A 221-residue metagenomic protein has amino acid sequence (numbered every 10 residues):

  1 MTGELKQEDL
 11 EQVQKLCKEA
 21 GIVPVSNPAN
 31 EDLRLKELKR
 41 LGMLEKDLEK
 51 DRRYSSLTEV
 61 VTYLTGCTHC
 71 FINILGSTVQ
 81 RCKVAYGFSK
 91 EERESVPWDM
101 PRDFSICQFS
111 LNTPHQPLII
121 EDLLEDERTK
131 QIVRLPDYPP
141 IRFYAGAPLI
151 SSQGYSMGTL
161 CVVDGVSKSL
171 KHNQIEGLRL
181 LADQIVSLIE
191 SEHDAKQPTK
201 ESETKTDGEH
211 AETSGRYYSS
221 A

Functional and structural regions predicted by a protein language model:
M1-P101, I175, L180-L181, S191-S220: Intrinsically disordered, low-complexity terminal regulatory regions
C67, Y144, M157: Short coil/loop residues immediately preceding or within conserved phosphate-binding loops of NTP-utilizing enzyme
T68-H69, L75-A85, K90-R142: Regulatory sensory and allosteric helical modules in signal-transduction proteins and certain transcription factors
F71, G146, T159: Conserved beta-strand and immediately adjacent loop positions that scaffold enzyme active sites
R142-S151: A short, aliphatic-rich beta-strand micro-motif
Q153-D164: Sensory beta-strand/linker motifs that couple input domains to effectors
V163-L180: Regulatory loop-to-helix N-cap segments in sensory/regulatory domains that couple ligand/signal detection
I185-I189: Hydrophobic recognition helices of helix-based DNA-binding modules
